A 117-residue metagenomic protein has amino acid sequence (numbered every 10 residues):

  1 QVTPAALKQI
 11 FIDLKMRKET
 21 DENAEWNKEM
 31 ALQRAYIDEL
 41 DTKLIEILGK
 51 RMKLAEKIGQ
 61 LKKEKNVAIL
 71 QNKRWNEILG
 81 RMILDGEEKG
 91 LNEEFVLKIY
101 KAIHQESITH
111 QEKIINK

Functional and structural regions predicted by a protein language model:
Q1-K117: Domain-level signature for soluble enzymes in the chorismate/prephenate branch of the shikimate pathway
